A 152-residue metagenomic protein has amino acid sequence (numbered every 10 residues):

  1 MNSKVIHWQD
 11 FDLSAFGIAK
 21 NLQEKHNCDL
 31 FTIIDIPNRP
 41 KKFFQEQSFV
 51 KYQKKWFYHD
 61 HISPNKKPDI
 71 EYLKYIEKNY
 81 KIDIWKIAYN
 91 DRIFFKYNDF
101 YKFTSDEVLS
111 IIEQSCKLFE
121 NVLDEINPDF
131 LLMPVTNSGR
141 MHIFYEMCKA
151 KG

Functional and structural regions predicted by a protein language model:
M1-V5: Extreme N-terminal starter segment of soluble prokaryotic enzymes
W8-N21, Y80-G152: Active-site and donor-binding regions of nucleotide-sugar-utilizing enzymes
N21-Q114: Conserved N-terminal ligand/cofactor-binding loop architecture of enzyme catalytic domains
